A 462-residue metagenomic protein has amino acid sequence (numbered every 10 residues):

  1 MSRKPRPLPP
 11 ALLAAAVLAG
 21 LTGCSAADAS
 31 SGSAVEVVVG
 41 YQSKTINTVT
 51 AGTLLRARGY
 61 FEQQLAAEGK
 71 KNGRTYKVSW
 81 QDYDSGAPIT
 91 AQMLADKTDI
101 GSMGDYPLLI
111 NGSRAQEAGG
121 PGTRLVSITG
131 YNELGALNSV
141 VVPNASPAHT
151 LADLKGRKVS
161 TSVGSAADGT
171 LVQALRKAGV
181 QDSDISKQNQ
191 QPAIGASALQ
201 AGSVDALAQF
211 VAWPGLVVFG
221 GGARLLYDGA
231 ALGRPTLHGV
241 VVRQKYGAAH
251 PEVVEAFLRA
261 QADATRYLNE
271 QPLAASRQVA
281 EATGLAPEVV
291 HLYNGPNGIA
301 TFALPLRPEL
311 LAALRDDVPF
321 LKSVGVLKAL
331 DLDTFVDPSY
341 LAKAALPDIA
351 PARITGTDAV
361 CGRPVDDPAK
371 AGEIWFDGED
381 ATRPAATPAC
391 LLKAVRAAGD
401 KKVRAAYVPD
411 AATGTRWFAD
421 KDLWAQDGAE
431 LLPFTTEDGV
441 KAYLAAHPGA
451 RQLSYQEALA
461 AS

Functional and structural regions predicted by a protein language model:
M1-L12: Bacterial N-terminal signal peptides that target proteins for export
A19-G23: C-terminal motif of bacterial Sec signal peptides marking the signal peptidase cleavage site
S25-D28: Bacterial signal peptide processing site
G32-Q181, S186-Q188, D205, R234: Short, glycine-/small- and polar/acidic-enriched structural segments that line small-molecule recognition paths
I46, H250-V326: Secondary-structure end/capping motifs
L137-P147, T236-E252, A425-D427: A bilobed periplasmic-binding-protein/Venus flytrap-type ligand-binding module shared by bacterial periplasmic
K187-Q188, P192-E281, A389, A397-A406 (+1 more regions): Pocket-lining segment of extracytoplasmic ligand-binding domains
K322-T357: Conserved C-terminal helix/tail region of periplasmic/extracytoplasmic solute-binding proteins
